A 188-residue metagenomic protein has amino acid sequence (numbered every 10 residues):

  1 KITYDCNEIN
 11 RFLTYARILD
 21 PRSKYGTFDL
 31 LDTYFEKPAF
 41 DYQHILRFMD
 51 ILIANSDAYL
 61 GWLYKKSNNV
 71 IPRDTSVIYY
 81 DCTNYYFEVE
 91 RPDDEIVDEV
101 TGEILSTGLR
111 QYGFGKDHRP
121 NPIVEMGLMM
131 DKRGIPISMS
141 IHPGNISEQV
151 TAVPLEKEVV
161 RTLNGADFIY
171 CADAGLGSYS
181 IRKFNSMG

Functional and structural regions predicted by a protein language model:
K1-G108, P120, G127-S140, N145 (+1 more regions): Dynamic "connector" segments at or just before major functional cores
G113-D117: Conserved beta-alpha junction segments in alpha/beta enzyme cores
I123-E125, Y179: Short beta-strand-initiation
E148-G188: An internal, acidic/charged active-site-proximal segment that coordinates divalent cations and/or engages
